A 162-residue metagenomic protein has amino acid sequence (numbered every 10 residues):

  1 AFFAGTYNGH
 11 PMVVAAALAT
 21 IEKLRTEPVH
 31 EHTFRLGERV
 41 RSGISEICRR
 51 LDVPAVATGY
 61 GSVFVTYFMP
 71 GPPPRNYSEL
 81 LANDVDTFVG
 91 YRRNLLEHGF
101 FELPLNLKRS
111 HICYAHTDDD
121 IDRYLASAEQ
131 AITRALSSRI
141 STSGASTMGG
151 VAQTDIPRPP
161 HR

Functional and structural regions predicted by a protein language model:
A1-R162: Conserved N-terminal phosphate-binding loop of PLP-dependent enzymes in the Aspartate aminotransferase
